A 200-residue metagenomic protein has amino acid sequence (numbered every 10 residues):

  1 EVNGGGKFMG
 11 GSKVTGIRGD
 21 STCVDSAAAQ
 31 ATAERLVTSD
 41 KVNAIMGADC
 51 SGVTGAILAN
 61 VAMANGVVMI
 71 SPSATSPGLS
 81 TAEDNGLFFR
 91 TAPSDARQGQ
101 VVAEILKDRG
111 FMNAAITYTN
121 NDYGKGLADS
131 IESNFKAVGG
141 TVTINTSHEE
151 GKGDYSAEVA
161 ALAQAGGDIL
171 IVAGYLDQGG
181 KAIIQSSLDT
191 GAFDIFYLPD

Functional and structural regions predicted by a protein language model:
E1-G16, K136-T141: Signal peptide-proximal N-terminal region of secreted/periplasmic/extracellular or secretory-lumen proteins
T15, M112-A115, D168-I169: Residues that mark the start of a beta-strand
I17-S26, P93, I144-D154: Short beta->alpha junction loops
R18-S21, G47, Y118-T119, G174: Short glycine-centered, acidic/aromatic-flanked micro-motifs in structured strand/loop junctions that mark active-site
V24-N43, E104-D108, D154-G166: Short, well-structured alpha-helical segments in soluble
D25, A29, D95-G99, G124-L127 (+2 more regions): Conserved donor sugar-nucleotide recognition element shared by glycan-biosynthetic enzymes
T38-S147, I195-D200: Extracytoplasmic ligand/sensor domains, especially the bilobed periplasmic-binding protein
V61-M63, A128-D200: Extracellular/periplasmic bilobed ligand-binding domains
